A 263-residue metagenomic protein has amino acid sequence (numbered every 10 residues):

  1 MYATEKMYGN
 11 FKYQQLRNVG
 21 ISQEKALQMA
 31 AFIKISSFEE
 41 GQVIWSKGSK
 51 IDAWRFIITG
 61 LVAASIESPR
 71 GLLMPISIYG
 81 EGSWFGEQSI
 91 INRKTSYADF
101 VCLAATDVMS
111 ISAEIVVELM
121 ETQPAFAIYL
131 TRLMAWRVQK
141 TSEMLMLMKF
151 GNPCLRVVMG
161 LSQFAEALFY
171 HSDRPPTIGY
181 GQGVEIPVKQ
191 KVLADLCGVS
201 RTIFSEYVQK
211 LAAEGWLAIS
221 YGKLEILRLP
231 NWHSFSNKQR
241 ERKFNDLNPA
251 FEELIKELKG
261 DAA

Functional and structural regions predicted by a protein language model:
M1-V43, F85, S89-I90: Cyclic nucleotide-binding regulatory module and flanking cytosolic helices
R17, Q42-A105: Cyclic nucleotide-binding regulatory domains
A26, S77-A135, Q139: Cyclic-nucleotide recognition modules
T59, S83, E114-I115, K191 (+1 more regions): Alpha-helix/helix-capping structural signal
S65, E87-Q88, E118-L119, G160 (+1 more regions): Residues that scaffold the ATP/ADP-binding catalytic core of kinase and kinase-like folds
I128-L196: Polybasic "coupling" helices that flank or enter modular domains
E166-A263: Phosphate-/nucleic-acid-contacting segments
